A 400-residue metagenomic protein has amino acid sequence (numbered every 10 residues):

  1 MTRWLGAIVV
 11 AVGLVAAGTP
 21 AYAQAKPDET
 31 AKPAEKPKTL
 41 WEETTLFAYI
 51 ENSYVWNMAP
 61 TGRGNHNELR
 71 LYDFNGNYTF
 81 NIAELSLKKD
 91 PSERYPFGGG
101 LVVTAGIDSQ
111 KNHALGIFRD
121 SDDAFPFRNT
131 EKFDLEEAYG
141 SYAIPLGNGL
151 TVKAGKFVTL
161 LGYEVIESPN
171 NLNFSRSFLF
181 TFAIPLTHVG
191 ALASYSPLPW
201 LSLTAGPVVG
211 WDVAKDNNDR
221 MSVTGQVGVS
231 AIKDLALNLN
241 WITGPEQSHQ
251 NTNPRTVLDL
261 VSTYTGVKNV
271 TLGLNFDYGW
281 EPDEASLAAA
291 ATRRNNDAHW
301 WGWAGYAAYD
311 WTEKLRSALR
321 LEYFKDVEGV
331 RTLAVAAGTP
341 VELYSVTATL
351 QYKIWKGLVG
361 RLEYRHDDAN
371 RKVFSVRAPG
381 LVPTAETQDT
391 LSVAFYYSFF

Functional and structural regions predicted by a protein language model:
T2-L69, A394: N-terminal periplasmic/intermembrane-space "pro-region" immediately following the signal or transit peptide
K26, L69-Y72, S109-N112, I117 (+4 more regions): Outer-membrane beta-barrel pore domains
E29-T30, P37, G98-V102, T349: Transmembrane beta-barrel strand/turn architecture of Gram-negative outer membrane proteins
T39-F47, I82, P96-G100, G149-V152 (+6 more regions): Outer-membrane beta-barrel architecture
W41, D90-R94, P145-N148, T159 (+7 more regions): Outer-membrane beta-barrel channels and translocator barrels
A48, G76, F80-K89, E137-Y142 (+9 more regions): Residues on the lipid-exposed face of transmembrane beta-strands in outer-membrane beta-barrel proteins
W56-N77, Q110-G228, N238-Q247, L333: Surface-exposed coil loops of outer-membrane beta-barrel proteins
R70-S109: Glycine- and aromatic-enriched membrane insertion/assembly motifs of diderm outer-membrane and organelle channel
